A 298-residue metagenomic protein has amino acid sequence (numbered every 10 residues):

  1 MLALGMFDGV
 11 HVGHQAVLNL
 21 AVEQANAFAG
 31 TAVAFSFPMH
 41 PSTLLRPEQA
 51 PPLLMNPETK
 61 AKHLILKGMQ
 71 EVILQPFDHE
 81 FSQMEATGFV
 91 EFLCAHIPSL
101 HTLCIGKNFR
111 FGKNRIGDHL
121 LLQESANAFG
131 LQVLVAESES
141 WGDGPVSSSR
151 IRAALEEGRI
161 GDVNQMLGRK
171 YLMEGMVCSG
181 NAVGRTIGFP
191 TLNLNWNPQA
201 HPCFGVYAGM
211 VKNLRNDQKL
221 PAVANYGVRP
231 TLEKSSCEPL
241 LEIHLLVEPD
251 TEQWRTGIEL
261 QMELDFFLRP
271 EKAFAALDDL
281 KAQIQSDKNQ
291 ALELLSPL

Functional and structural regions predicted by a protein language model:
M1-N56: N-terminal catalytic cores of NTP/NDP-binding nucleotidyl/phosphoryl-transfer enzymes
H11, L64, L103, V163 (+2 more regions): Residue-level signal for inorganic ion chemistry
A34, L74, V135-A136: A structural preference for short, hydrophobic beta-strand core positions in alpha/beta folds
T43-F129: N-terminal Rossmann-like or analogous alpha/beta NTP/dinucleotide-binding catalytic cores that position adenine
A126-V228: Glycine-rich, Lys/Arg-enriched anion-binding loops that position phosphate/diphosphate groups for phosphoryl
N181-L298: Phosphate/ribose-recognition catalytic cores of enzymes acting on nucleotide-derived substrates
